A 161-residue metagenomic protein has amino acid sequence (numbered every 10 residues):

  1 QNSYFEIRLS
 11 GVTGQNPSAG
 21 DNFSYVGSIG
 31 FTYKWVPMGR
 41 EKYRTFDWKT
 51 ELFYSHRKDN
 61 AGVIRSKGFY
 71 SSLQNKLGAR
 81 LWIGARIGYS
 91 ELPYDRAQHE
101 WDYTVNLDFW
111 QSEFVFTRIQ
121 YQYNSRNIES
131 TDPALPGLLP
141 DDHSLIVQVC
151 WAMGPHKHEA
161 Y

Functional and structural regions predicted by a protein language model:
N2-P93, W101-D102: Detector for outer-membrane/organellar transmembrane beta-barrel domains, recognizing the amphipathic beta-strand
I29-F31, F109, L139-Y161: Outer-membrane beta-barrel "beta-signal"
E51-S66, R86-Q98, R118-V147: Outer-membrane beta-barrel translocator/channel fold
L73, A85, L107, I119 (+1 more regions): Hydrophobic, well-ordered secondary-structure elements that form the walls of internal hydrophobic environments
Q74, H99, D108-Q111, P133: Alpha-helix boundary/capping detector
W101-S125: C-terminal structured "cap/appendage" subdomains that terminate the fold
